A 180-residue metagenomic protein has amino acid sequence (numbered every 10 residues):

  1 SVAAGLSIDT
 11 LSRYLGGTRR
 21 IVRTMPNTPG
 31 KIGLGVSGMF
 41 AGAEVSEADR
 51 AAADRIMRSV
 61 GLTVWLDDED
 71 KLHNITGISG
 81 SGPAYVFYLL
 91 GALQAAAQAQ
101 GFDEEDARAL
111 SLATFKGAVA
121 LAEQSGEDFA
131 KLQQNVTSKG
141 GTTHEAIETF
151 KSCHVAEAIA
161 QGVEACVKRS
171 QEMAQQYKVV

Functional and structural regions predicted by a protein language model:
S1-L6: ADP-ribose/adenylate-binding Rossmann-like module
S7-I8, S12, P29: Helix-loop-strand module that forms the ligand-binding subsite of alpha/beta enzymes
T10-R20, V36-N74, F87-Q124, R169: Internal alpha-helical scaffold of NAD(P)-dependent oxidoreductase catalytic cores
V22, K71-G77, F129-Q134: Short pre-catalytic strand/loop immediately N-terminal to key active-site residues, enriched for Gly-Thr
V22-G38: Active-site capping/gating segments
S79-S81, Y85: Short glycine/threonine-rich catalytic loop with a Thr-x-Gly-x-Asp
R108, L112-V180: NAD(P)-dependent Rossmann-like dehydrogenase/reductase catalytic/cofactor-binding core
